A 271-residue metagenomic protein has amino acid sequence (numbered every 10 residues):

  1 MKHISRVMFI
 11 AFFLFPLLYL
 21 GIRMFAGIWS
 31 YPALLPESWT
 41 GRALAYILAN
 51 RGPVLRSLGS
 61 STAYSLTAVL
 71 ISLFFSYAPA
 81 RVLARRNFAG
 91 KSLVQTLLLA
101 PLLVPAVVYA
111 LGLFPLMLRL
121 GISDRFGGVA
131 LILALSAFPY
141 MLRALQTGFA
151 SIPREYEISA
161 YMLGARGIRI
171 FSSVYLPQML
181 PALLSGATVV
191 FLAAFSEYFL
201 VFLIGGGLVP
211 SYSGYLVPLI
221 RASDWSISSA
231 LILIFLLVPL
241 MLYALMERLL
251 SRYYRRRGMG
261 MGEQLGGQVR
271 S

Functional and structural regions predicted by a protein language model:
M1, Y64-L98, L111, P115 (+2 more regions): Transmembrane-helix boundary motif in ABC transporter permease subunits
M1-K2, F9-F15, A26, Q146-R154 (+4 more regions): C-terminal transmembrane helix and the adjacent membrane-cytosol boundary/short C-terminal tail of inner/organellar
S5, F13-L17, L135, L142-L145 (+2 more regions): Transmembrane alpha-helices
F15-R51, G205-G207: Short membrane-interfacial helix/loop motifs at transmembrane-helix boundaries
G41-P53, A194-R252, R270: Interhelical loop and adjacent transmembrane-helix boundary motif in polytopic membrane transport permeases
P53, R85-V94, I122-G127, G167 (+2 more regions): Membrane-helix interface segments
L55, G59, A63-F75, P79 (+7 more regions): Hydrophobic alpha-helical transmembrane segments of multipass integral membrane proteins, especially permease/channel
V107-A137, I168, I204-G207: Membrane-interfacial helix termini and adjacent extracytoplasmic/periplasmic loops of multi-pass transporters
